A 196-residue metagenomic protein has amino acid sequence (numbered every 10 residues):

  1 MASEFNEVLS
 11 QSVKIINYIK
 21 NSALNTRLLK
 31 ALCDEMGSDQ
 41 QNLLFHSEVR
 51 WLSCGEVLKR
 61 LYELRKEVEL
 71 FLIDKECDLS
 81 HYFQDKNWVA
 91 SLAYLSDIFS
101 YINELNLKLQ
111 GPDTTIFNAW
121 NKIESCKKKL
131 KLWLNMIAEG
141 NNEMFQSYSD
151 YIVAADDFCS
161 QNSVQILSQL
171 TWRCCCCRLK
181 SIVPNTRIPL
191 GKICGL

Functional and structural regions predicted by a protein language model:
M1-L196: Alpha-helical structural modules in large enzymes and assemblies
